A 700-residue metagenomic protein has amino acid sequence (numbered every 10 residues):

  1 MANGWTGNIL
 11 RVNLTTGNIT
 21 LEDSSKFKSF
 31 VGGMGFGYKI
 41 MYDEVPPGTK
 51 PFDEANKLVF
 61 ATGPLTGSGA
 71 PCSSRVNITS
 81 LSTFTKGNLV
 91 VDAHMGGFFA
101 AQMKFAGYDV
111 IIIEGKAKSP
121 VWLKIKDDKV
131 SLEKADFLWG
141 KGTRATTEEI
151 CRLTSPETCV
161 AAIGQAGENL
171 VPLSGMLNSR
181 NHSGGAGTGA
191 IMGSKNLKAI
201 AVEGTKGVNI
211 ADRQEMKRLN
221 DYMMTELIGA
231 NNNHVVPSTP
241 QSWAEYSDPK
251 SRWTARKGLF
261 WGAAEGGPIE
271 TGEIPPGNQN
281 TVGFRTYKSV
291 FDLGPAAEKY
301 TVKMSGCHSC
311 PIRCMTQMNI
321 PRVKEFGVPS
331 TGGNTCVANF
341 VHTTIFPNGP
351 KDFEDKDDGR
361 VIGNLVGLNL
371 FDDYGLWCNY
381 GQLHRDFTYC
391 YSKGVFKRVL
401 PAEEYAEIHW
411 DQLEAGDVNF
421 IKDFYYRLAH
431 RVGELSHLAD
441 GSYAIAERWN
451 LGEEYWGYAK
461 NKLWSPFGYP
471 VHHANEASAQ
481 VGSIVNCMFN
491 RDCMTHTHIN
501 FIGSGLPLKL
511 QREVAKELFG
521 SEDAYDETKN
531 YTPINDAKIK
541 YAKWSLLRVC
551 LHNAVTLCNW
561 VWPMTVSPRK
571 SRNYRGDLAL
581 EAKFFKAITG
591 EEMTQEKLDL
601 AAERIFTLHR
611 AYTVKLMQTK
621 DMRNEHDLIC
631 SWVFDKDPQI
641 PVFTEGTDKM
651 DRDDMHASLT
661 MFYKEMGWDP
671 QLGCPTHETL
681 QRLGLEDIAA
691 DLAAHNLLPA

Functional and structural regions predicted by a protein language model:
M1-P64, A70-C72, I163-Q165, H182: N-terminal amphipathic, basic-rich helices that act as targeting or association modules
A2-W5, L14, P51-A55, P71 (+6 more regions): A generic structural signal for short, non-catalytic loop/turn and secondary-structure boundary residues
G4, I19-T20, S24, L65-C72 (+5 more regions): Extended catalytic cores of very large enzyme megasubunits
N8-N13, T20, V59, Q102 (+7 more regions): Structured core elements
L14-G17, S25-K26, G63-G67, T83 (+10 more regions): Short, glycine-/Ser/Thr-/acidic-enriched flexible segments
K39-W122, V130-E133, F137-T147: Feature captures the catalytic cores and cofactor-binding loops of soluble hydro-lyases/lyases that act on carboxylate
D53, S74-V76, C151-A186, M192-A700: Extended C-terminal regions of large enzymes
G96-D128, S194-V208, N379-F387: Glycine-rich phosphate/pyrophosphate-binding loops and their adjacent beta-strand/loop elements at enzyme active sites
